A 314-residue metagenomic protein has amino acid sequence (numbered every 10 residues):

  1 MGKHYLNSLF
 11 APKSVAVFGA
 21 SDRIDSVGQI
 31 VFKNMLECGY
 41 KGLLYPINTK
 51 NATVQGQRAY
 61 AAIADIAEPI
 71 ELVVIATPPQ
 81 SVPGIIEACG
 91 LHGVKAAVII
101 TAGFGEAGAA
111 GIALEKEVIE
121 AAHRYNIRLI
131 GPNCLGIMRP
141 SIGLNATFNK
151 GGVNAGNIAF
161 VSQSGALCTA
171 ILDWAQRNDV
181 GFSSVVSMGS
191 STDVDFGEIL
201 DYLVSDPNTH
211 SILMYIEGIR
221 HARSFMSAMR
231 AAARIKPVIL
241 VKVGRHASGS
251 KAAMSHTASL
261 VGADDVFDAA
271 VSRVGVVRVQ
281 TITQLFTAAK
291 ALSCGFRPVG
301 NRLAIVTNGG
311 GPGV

Functional and structural regions predicted by a protein language model:
M1-V314: Catalytic-core regions of core metabolic enzymes, especially those transforming organic acids/acyl-group intermediates
